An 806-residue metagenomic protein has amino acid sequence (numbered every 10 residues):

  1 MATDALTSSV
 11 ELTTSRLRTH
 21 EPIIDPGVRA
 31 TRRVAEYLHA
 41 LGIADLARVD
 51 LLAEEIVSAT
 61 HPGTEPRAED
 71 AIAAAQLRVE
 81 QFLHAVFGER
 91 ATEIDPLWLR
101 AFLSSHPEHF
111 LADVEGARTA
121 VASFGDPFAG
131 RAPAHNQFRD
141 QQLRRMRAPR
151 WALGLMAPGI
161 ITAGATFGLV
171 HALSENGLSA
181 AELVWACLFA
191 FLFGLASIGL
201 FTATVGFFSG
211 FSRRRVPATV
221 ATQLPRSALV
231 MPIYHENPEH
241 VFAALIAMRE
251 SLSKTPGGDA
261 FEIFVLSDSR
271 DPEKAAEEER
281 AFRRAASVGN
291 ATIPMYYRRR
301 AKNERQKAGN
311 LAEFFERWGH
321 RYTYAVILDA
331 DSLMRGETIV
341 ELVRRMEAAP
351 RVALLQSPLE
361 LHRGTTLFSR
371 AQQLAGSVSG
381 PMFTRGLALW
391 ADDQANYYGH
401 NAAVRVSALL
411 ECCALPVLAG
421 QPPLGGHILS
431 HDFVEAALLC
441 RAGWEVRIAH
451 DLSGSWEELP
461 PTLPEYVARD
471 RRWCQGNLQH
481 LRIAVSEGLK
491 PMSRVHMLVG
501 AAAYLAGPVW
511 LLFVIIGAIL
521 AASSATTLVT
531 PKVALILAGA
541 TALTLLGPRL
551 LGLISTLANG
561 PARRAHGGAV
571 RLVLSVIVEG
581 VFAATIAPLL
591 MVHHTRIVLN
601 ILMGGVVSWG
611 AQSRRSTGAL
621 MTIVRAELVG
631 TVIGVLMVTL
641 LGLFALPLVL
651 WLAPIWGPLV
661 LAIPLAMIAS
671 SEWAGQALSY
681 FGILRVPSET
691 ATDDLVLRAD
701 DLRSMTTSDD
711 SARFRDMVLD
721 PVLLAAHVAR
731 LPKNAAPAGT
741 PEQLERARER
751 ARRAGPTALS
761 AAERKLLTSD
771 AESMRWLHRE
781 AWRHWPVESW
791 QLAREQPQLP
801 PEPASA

Functional and structural regions predicted by a protein language model:
L6-E36: A short, charge-rich alpha-helical start-of-domain segment used by transcription regulators
D45-G63: Conserved RNAP core-binding helix
R67-L97: Σ70-family region 2.3-2.4 aromatic/basic alpha-helix that recognizes the −10 promoter and nucleates DNA melting
H106-A221, G500-T530, L545-G552, P647-S679 (+2 more regions): N-terminal membrane-anchoring/stem segments of glycan-assembly enzymes
D126-P158, S174-L183, S212, V216 (+2 more regions): Basic/Trp-rich segment in TM-proximal cytosolic loops or flexible interdomain/linker regions
F201-G488: Internal catalytic domains of large membrane-associated glycosyltransferases
R214-P232, H566-F582, I683-T692: Membrane-cytosol interface motif
D331, M667-N734: Cytosolic/matrix-facing juxtamembrane and C-terminal tails of multi-pass cellular membrane proteins
